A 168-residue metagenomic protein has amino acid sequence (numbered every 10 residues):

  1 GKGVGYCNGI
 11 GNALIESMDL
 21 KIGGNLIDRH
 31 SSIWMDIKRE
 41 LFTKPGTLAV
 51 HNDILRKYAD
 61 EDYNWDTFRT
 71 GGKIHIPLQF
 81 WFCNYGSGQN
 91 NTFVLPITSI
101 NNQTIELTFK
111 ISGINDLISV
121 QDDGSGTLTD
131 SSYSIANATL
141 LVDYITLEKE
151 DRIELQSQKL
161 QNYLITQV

Functional and structural regions predicted by a protein language model:
G1-V168: Short, low-complexity Pro/Thr/Gly
